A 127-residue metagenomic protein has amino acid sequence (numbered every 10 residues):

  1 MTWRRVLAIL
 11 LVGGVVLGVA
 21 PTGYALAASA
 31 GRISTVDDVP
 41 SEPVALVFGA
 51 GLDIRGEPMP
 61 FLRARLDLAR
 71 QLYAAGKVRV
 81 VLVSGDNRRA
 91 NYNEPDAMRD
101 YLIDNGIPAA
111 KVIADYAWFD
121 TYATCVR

Functional and structural regions predicted by a protein language model:
M1-D37: N-terminal type II signal-anchor transmembrane helix that functions as the membrane-insertion/stop-transfer segment
L26-R127: A structural signal for short, hydrophobic/glycine-enriched beta-strand patches
